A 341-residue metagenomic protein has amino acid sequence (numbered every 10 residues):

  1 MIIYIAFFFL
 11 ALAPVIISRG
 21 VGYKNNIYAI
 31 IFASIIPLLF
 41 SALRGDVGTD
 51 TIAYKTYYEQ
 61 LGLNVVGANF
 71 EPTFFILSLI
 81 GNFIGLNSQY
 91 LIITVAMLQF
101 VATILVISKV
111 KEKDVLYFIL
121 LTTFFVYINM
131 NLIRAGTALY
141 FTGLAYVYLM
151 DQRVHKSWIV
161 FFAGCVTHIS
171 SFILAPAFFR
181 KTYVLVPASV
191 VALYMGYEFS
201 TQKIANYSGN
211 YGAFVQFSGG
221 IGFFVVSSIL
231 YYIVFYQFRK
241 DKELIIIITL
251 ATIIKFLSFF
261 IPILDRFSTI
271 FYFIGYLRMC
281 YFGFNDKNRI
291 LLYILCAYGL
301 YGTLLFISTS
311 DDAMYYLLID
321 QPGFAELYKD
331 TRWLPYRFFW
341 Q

Functional and structural regions predicted by a protein language model:
M1-P37, N285: Start-transfer (signal-anchor) and selected internal transmembrane alpha helices of multi-pass inner/ER membrane
I2-A13, F32, T94-L98, I133-T142 (+3 more regions): Membrane-embedded alpha-helical segments of multi-pass membrane proteins, especially the transmembrane helices
F7, Y28-A29, V47, I52-T56 (+5 more regions): Alpha-helical transmembrane segments and terminal signal-anchor/GPI-anchor hydrophobic tails, characterized by long
N25, I104-T123: Transmembrane-helix signature of polytopic, membrane-embedded enzymes that assemble or transfer cell-envelope glycans
I84-L98: Loop-to-helix entry region of an early transmembrane alpha helix in multi-pass inner-membrane enzymes
V115-L132, G136-Y140: Membrane-embedded helix bundles of polyisoprenyl
T142-K156: Membrane-interface transmembrane helices that cradle and orient dolichyl/undecaprenyl
A188-V191, K287-L304: Signature aromatic-anchored transmembrane alpha helix within multi-pass, membrane-resident enzymes that catalyze glycan
